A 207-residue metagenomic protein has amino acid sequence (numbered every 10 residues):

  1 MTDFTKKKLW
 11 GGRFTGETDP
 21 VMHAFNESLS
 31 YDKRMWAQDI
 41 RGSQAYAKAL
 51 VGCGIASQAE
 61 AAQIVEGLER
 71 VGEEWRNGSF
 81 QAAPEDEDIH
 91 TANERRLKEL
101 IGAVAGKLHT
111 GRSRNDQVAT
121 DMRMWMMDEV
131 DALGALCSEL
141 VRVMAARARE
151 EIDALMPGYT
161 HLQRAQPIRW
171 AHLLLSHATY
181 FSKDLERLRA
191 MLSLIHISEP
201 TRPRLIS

Functional and structural regions predicted by a protein language model:
T2-L194, S198: A helix-coil-helix interface module used to build multimeric assemblies and to scaffold catalytic/cofactor sites
I195-S207: Single conserved hydrophobic/aromatic residue that forms the stacking wall/gate of nucleotide- or nucleobase-binding
